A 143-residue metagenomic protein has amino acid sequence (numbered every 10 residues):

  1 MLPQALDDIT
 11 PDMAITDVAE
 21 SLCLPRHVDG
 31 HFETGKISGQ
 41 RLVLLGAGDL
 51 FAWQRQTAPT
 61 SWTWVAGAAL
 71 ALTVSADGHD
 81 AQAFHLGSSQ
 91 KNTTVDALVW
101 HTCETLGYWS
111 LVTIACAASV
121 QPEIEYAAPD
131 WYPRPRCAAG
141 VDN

Functional and structural regions predicted by a protein language model:
M1-T93, G107-N143: Non-catalytic, conserved peripheral segments adjacent to functional cores
L98-V99, S110: Extracellular beta-helix/beta-solenoid repeat scaffolds
W100-E104: Surface-exposed interaction patches
